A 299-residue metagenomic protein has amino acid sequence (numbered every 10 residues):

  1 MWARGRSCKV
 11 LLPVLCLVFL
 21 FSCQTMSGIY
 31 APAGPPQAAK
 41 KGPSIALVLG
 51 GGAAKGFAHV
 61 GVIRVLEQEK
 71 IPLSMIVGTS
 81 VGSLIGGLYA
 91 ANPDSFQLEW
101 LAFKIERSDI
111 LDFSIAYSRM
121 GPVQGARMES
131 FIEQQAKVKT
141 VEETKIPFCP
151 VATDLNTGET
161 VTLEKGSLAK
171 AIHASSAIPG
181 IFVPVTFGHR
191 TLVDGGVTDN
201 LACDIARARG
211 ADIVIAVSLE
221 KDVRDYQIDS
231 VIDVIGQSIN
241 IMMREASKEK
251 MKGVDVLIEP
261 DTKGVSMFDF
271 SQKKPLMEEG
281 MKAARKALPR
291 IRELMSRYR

Functional and structural regions predicted by a protein language model:
M1-L12: Bacterial N-terminal signal peptides that target proteins for export
L12-S22: Bacterial N-terminal signal peptides
S22-I76, L88-R299: Patatin-like phospholipase
G78, G82: Gly/Ala-rich beta-loop-alpha elbow adjacent to hydrolase catalytic centers
